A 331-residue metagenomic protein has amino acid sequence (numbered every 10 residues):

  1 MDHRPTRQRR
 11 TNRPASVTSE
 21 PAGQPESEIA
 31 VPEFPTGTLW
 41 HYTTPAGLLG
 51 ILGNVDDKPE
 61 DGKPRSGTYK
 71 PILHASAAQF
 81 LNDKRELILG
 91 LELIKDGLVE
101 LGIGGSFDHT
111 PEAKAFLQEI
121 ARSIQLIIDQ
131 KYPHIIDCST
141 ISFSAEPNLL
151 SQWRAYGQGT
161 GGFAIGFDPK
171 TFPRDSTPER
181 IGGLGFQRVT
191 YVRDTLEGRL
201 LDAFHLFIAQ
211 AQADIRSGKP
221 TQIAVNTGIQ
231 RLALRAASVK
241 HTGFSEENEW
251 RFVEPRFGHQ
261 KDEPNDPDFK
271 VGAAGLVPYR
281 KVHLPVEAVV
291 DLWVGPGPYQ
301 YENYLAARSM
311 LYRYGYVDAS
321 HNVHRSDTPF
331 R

Functional and structural regions predicted by a protein language model:
D2-R331: Partner-binding and oligomerization surfaces adjacent to conserved cores of proteins that assemble macromolecular
